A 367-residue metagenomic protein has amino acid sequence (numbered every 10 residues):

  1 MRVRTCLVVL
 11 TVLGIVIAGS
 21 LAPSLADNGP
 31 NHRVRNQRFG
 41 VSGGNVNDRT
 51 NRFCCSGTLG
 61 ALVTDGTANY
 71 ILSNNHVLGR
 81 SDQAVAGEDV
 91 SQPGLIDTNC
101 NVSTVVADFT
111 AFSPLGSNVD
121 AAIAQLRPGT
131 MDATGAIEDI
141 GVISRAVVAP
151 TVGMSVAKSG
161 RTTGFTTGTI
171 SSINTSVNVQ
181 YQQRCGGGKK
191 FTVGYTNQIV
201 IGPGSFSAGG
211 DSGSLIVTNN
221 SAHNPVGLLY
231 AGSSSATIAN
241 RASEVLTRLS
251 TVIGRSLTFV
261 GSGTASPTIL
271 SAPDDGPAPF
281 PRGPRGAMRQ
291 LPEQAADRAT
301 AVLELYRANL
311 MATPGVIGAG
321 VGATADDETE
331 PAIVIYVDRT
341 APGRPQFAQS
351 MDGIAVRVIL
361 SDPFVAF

Functional and structural regions predicted by a protein language model:
M1-L10: Bacterial N-terminal signal peptides that target proteins for export
V9-A18: Bacterial N-terminal signal peptides
L21-Y70, D82-S113, R127, F259-P314 (+4 more regions): Protease-domain processing segments flanking chymotrypsin-fold serine proteases, especially trypsin-like
G29-Q198, V217-S221: Serine endopeptidase catalytic core focused on the charge-relay Asp
V63, N75-V77, P128, T162 (+5 more regions): A mature extracytoplasmic/lumenal domain signature
Q92, D97, F206-S207, V217-R282: C-terminal subregion of chymotrypsin/trypsin-like serine protease catalytic domains
Q180-G209, G213-S214, T268, A278 (+2 more regions): C-terminal recognition in membrane/secretory proteostasis and scaffolding
V226, E328-R339: Disulfide-stabilized extracellular beta-strand modules
